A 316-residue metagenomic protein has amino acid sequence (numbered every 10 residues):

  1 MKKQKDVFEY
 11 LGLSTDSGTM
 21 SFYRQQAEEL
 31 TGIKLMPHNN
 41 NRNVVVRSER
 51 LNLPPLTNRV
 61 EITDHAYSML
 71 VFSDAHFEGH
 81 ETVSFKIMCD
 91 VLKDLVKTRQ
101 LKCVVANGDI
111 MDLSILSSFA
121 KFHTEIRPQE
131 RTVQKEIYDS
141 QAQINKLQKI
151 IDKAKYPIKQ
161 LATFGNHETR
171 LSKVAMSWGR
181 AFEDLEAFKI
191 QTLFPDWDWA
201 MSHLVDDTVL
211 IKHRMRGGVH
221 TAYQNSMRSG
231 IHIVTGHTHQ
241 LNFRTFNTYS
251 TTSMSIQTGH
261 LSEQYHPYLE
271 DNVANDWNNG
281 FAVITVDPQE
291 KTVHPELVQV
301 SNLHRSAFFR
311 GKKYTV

Functional and structural regions predicted by a protein language model:
K5, E9-E28: Short, basic interhelical loop/turn and adjoining N-cap of the next helix at nucleic-acid- or acidic-partner-contacting
Q26, P37-N145: N-terminal active-site segment of His-dependent metallophosphoesterases
K34, T63, S68-V71, H80 (+1 more regions): Polar, enzyme-active/binding microenvironments
M69-V71, V104-A106, A162, L210 (+1 more regions): Residue-level marker for buried hydrophobic side chains located in beta-strands that build the well-ordered beta-sheet
S73-F77, G108-D112, N166-E168, R214-R216 (+2 more regions): Active-site metal-binding loops of divalent metal-dependent hydrolases
E81-V83, S114-S118, L171-M176, A222-Y223 (+1 more regions): A short acidic (Asp/Glu
L116-M201: Active-site neighborhood of divalent metal-dependent phosphoester bond hydrolases
D207-V300, R305: Conserved beta-sheet core of the metallophosphoesterase superfamily
